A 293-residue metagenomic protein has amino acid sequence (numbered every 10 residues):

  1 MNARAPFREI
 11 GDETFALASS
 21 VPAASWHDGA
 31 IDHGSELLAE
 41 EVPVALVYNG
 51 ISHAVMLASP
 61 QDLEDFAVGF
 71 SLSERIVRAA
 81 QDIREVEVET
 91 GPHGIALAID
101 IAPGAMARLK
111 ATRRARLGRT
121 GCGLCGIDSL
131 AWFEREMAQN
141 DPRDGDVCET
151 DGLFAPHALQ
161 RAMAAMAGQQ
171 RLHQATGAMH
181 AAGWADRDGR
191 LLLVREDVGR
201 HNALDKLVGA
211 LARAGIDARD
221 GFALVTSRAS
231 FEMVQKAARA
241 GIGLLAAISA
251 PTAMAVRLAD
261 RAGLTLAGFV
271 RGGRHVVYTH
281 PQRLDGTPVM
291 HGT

Functional and structural regions predicted by a protein language model:
N2-A182, D186-L193: Intrinsically disordered, low-complexity regions enriched in acidic/Ser/Thr/Pro/Gln residues
S59, A67-L72, Q81, A111-R114 (+7 more regions): Surface-exposed beta-strand edges and their flanking turn/coil or helix-capping segments
R78, I83, E87, M137-P142 (+5 more regions): Hydrophobic alpha-helical segments
A167-Q169, A178-D217, P288-G292: N-terminal-biased segments
R200-V289: Feature captures the catalytic cores and cofactor-binding loops of soluble hydro-lyases/lyases that act on carboxylate
